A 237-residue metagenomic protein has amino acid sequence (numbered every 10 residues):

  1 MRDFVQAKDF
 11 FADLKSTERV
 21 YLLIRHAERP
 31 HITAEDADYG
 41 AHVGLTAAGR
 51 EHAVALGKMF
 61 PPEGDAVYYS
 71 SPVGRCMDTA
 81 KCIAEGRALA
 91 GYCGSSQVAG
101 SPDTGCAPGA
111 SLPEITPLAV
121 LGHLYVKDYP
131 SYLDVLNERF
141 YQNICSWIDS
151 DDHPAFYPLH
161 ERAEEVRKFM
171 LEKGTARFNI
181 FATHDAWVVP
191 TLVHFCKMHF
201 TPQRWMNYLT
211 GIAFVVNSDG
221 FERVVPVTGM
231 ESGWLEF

Functional and structural regions predicted by a protein language model:
M1-I115, I148, D152, H199-T228 (+1 more regions): Active-site-proximal alpha-helix that buttresses catalytic centers in soluble enzyme cores
M1-V5, K127-P130, H194: A compositional signature for long Ser/Thr(±Pro)-rich, low-complexity
F10, Y132-V135, N143, R162-F169: Charge-rich, solvent-exposed alpha-helical interaction surfaces
I32, V120-L121, P190-T191: Short helix/loop capping segments that flank catalytic or ligand/cofactor-binding pockets
P102-H153: Low-complexity, serine/threonine/proline-enriched polar segments
L133-N137, C196, R223-G229: Ligand-binding grooves and catalytic loops that recognize ribose/phosphate and carbohydrate rings, and esterified lipid
S150-V166: A conserved mid-domain beta-alpha-beta active-site/ligand-binding segment of alpha/beta enzyme cores
A163-E222: Extended, basic/helix-rich recognition subdomains
